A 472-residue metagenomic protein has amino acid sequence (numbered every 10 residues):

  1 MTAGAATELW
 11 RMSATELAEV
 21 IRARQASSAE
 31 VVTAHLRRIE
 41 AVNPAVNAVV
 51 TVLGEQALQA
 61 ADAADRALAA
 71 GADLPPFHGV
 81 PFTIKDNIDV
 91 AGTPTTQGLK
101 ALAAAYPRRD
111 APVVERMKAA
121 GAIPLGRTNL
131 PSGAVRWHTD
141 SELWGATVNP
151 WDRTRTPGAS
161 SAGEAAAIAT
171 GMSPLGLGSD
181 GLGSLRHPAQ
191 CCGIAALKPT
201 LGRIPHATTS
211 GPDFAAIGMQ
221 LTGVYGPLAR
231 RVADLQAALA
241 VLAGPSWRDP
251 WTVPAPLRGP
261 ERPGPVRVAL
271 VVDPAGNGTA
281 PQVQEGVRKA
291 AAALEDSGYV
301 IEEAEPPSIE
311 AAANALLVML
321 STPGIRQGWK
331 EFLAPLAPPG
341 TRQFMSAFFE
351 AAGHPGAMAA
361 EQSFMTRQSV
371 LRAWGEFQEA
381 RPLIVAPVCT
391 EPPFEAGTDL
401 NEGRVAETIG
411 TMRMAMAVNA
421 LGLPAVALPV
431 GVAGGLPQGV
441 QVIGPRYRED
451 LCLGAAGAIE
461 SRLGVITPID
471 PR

Functional and structural regions predicted by a protein language model:
M1-Q59, D296-G298, P468-R472: An N-terminal boundary/leader segment
A5, F77-Q97, R262-V271, M319-G375 (+1 more regions): Short helix-loop capping/hinge segments that flank enzyme active sites or metal/cofactor-binding pockets
R24, H35, G79, A119 (+4 more regions): Glycine-rich, small-residue loops and helix-cap segments that act as flexible hinges at active-site edges
S28-T33, D62-R66, P281-E305, G328-L336 (+3 more regions): Acyltransferase
H35, A57, L235, V268 (+3 more regions): Residue-level signal for inorganic ion chemistry
A57, A67-L143: Acidic/His- and Gly-rich active-site-bordering loop/insert found across diverse amide/peptide-bond hydrolases
R109-L239, N419-V432, L436-Q441: Short glycine/serine-rich loop segments
K198-K289, S308, L463-R472: A short helix-breaking turn/cap at a secondary-structure junction
